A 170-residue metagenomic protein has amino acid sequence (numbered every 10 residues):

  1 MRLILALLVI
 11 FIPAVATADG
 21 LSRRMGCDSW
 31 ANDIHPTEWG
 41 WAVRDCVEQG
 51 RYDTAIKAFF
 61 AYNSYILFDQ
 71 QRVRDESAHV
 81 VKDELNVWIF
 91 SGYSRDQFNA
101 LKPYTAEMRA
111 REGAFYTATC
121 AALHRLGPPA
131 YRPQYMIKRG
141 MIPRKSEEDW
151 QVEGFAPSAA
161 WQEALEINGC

Functional and structural regions predicted by a protein language model:
L3-P13: Sec-dependent N-terminal signal peptides
A14-A18: Sec/Tat signal peptide C-region and signal peptidase I cleavage site
D19-I34, D75-C170: Long, low-complexity, acidic Ser/Pro- and Gly-enriched intrinsically disordered regions in large eukaryotic
E38-W39: TPR repeat positional signature
A42-R44: Conserved small-residue packing positions in alpha-helical repeats and bundles
V47-E48: Hydrophobic/aromatic side-chain positions at a characteristic register within alpha-helices of tetratricopeptide repeats
Y52-V81: Short, charge-rich amphipathic alpha-helical segments embedded in non-transmembrane helical bundles/solenoids
